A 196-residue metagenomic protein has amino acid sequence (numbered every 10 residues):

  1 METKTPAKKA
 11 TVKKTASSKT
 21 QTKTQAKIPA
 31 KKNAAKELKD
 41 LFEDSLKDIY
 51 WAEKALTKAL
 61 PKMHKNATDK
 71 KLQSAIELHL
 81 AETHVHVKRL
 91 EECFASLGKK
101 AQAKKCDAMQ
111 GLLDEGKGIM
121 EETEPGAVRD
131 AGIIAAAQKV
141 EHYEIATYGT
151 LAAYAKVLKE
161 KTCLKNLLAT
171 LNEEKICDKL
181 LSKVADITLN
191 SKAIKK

Functional and structural regions predicted by a protein language model:
E2-K196: Amphipathic alpha-helical hairpins
